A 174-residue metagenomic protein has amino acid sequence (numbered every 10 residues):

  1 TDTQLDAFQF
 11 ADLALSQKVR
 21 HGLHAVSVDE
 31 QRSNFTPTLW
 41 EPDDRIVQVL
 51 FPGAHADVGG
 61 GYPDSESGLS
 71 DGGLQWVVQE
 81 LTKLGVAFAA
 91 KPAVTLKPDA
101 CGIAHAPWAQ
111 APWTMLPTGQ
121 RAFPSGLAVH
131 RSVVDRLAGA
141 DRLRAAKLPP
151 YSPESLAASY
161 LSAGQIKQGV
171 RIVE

Functional and structural regions predicted by a protein language model:
T1-E174: Active-site- or binding-pocket-proximal scaffold segments within functional domains
